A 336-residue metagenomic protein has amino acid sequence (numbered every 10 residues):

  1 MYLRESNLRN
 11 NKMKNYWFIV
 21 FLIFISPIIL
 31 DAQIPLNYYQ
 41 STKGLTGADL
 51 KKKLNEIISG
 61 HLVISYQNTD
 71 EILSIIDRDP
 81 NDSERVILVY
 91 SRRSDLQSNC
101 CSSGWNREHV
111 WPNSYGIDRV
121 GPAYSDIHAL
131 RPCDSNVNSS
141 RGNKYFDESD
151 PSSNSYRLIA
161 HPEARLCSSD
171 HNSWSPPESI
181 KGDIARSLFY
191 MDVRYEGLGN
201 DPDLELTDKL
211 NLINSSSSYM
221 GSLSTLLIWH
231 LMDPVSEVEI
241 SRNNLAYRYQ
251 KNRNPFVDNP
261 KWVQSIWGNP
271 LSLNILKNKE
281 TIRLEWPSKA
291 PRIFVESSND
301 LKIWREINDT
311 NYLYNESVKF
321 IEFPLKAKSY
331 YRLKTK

Functional and structural regions predicted by a protein language model:
Y16-S26: Sec-dependent N-terminal signal peptides
I28-A32: Sec/Tat signal peptide C-region and signal peptidase I cleavage site
Q33-K53, D126-C133, L245, K261-W262 (+6 more regions): Extracytoplasmic low-complexity repetitive segments enriched in small/polar residues
Q33-V89: N-terminal module-boundary/linker segments of secreted carbohydrate-active enzymes
V86-L88, R92-N99, S103-G104: Short, His- and charge-rich active-site/binding loops that engage polyanionic ligands
C100-N106, W111-P270: Domain-level detector of nuclease and nuclease-like folds in predominantly extracellular/periplasmic contexts
P270-K336: Short, composition-biased motifs enriched in small/polar/acidic residues
